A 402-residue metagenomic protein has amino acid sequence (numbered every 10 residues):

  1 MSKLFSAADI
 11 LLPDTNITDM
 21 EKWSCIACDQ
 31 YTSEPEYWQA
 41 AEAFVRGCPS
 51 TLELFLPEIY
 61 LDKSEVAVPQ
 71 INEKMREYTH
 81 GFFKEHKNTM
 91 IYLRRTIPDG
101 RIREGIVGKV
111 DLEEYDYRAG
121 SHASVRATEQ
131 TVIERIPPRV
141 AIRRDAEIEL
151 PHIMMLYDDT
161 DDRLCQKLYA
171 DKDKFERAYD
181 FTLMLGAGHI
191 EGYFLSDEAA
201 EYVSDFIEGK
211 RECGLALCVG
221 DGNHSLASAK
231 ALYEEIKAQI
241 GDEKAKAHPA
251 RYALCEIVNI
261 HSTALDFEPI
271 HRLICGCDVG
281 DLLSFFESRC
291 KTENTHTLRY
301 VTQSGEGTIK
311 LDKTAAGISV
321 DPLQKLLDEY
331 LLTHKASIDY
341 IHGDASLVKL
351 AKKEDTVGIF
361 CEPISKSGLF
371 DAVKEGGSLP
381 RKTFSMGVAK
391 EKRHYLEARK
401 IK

Functional and structural regions predicted by a protein language model:
M1-G186, G192-F194, E198-G209, I364-L379 (+1 more regions): N-terminal extension/subdomain marker
S2-S6, I10-L11, N16, Y202-D205 (+5 more regions): Long, charge-rich alpha-helical interaction segments
A141-D145, A216, E243-K244: A generic local secondary-structure boundary/capping motif
M155-D159, L183, D221, K230 (+2 more regions): Short, structured patches in soluble enzyme cores that scaffold and shape functional sites
A200-I240: Active-site beta-strand/loop microenvironment that shapes enzyme catalytic pockets
N223-F285: Catalytic or ion-translocation cores adjacent to nucleophile or general acid/base/metal-coordination motifs in diverse
I257-K325: C-terminal amphipathic alpha-helical segment
I318-K402: Charged substrate- and nucleic-acid-binding regions of tRNA-handling and nucleotidyl-transfer enzymes, centered on
